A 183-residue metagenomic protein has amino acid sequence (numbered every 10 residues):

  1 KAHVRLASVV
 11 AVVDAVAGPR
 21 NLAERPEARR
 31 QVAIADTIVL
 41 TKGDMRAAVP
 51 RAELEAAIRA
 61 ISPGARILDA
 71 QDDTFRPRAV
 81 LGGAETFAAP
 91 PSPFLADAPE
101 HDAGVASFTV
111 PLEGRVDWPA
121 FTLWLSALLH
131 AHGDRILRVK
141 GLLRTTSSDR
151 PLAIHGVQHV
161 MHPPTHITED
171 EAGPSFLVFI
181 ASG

Functional and structural regions predicted by a protein language model:
K1-A23, G43-V49: Conserved Switch II/interswitch segment of TRAFAC-class P-loop GTPases
A2-R5, R29-A33: Conserved catalytic network of the ASCE P-loop NTPase/AAA+ motor domain
E24-A28: Short regulatory helix/loop adjacent to the ATP-binding pocket of P-loop NTPases
R30, I34-E171, S175, S182-G183: C-terminal accessory "lid"/substrate-recognition subdomains
